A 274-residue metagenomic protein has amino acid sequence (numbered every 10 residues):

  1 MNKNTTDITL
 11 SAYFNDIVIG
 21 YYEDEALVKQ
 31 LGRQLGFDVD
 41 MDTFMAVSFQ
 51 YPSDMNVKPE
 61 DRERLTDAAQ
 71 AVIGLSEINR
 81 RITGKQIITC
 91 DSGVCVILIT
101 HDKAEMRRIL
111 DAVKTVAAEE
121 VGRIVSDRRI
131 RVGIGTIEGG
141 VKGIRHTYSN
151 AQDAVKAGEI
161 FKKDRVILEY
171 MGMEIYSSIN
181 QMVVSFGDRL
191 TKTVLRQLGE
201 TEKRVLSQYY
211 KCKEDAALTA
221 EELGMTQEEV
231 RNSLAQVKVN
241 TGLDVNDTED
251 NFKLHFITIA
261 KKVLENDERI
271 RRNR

Functional and structural regions predicted by a protein language model:
M1-I19: Short, charged amphipathic alpha-helical surface segments
L27-R274: Cytosolic nucleotide-utilizing catalytic cores of signal-transduction proteins
